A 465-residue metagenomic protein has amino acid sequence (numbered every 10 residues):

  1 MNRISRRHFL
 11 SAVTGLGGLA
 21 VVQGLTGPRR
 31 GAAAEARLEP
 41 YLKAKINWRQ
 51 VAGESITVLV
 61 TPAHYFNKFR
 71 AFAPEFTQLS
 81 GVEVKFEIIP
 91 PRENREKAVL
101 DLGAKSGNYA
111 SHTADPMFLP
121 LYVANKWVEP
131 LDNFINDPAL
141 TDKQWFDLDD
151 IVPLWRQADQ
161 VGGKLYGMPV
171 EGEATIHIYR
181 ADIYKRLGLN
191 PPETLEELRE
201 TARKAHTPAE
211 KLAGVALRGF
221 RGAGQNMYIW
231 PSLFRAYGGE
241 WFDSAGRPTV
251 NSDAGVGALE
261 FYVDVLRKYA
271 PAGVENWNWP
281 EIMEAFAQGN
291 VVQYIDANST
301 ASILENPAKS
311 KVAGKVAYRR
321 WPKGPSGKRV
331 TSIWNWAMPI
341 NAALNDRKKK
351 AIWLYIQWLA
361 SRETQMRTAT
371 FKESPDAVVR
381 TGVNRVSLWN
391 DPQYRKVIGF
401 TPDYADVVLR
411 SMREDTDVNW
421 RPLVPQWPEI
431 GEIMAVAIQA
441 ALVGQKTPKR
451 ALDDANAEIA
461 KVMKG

Functional and structural regions predicted by a protein language model:
M1-G17: N-terminal secretory signal peptides and thylakoid transit peptides that target proteins across membranes
A34-Q50, P116-A174, N226-I229, K315-R319 (+1 more regions): Hinge/lid segment of periplasmic solute-binding proteins
E35-L42, R49-V51, S55, E83 (+2 more regions): Conserved C-terminal helix/tail region of periplasmic/extracytoplasmic solute-binding proteins
K43, N47-G53, D132-D150, G219-F220 (+6 more regions): Short, solvent-exposed loop/beta-turn-alpha elements that line the ligand-binding surface or hinge of extracytoplasmic
P74-I151, D182-E193, G289-Q293, K309-K311: Extracytoplasmic "Venus flytrap"/periplasmic binding protein-like
N136-A139, S299-A313, G324-I433: C-terminal lobe and pocket-closing loops of periplasmic/extracytoplasmic Venus-flytrap solute-binding proteins
Q157-V170, T175, R199-P248, V291: Extracytoplasmic/periplasmic solute-binding protein
T201-P208, S244-N276, A317, W321: Glycine-centered hinge/linker elements that transmit conformational signals in sensory and ligand-binding systems
